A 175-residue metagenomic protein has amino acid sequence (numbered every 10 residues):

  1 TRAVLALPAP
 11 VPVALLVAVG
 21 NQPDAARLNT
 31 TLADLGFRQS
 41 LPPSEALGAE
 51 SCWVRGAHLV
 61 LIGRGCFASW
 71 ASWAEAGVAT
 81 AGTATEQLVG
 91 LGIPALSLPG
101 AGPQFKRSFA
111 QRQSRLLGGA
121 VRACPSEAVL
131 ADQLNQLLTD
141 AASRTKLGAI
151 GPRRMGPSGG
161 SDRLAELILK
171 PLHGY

Functional and structural regions predicted by a protein language model:
T1-Y175: Nucleotide-activated sugar donor-binding and catalytic core shared by glycosyltransferases and related lipid-linked
